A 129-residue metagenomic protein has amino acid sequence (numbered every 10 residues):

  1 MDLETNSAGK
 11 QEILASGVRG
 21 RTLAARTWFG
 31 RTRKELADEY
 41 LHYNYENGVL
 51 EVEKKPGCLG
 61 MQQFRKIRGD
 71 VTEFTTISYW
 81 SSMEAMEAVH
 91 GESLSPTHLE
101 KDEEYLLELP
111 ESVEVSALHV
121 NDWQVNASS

Functional and structural regions predicted by a protein language model:
M1-Q11, R19, E46-C58, Y79-S116: An amphipathic, aromatic/His-enriched active-site/gating alpha helix that lines ligand/cofactor pockets
E12-R19, Q63-R65: Short beta-strand/turn micro-motifs at beta-sheet edges
A24-R31, G60-S93: Short, well-ordered beta-strand segments in beta-rich or mixed alpha/beta enzyme and ligand-binding folds
T27-F29, S116-V120: Short amphipathic
R31-N44: Short, surface-exposed ligand-recognition loops at beta-strand->loop->(often short) alpha-helix junctions that present
A37-E39, A85-E87, Q124: Intrinsically disordered, low-complexity acidic/polar segments
I67, L109-S112, N121: Surface-exposed loop/turn and secondary-structure junction residues enriched for glycine/proline
L118-S129: Short, low-order "capping/linker" segments at domain edges
